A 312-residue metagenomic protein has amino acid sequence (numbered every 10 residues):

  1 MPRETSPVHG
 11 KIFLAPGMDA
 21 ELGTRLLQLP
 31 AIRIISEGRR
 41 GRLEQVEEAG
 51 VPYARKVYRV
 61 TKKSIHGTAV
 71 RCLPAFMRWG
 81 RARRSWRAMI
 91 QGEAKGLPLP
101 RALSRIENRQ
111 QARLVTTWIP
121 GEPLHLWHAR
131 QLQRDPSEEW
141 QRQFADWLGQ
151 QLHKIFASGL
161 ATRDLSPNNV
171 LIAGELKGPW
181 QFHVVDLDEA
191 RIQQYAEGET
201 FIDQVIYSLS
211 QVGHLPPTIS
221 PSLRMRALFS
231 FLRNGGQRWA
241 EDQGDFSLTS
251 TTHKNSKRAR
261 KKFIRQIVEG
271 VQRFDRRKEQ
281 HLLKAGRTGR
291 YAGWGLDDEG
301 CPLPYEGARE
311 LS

Functional and structural regions predicted by a protein language model:
E21-P123, H153-S158, T162, V271-W294 (+1 more regions): Conserved ATP-binding subdomain of kinase catalytic cores across diverse folds
G50-P52, P179-F182: Short, mixed charged/polar active-site loops that provide acid/base catalysis or chelate metal/phosphate cofactors
R109-Q110, E175-Q181: Short, solvent-exposed loop/turn segments that connect beta-strands within catalytic domains and beta-strand-rich
P120, P167, E189: Short, glycine/acidic-enriched loop or turn micro-motifs at the edges of active sites
L124-P136: AlphaC helix of the protein kinase catalytic domain
E139-Q151: Conserved alphaE helix
L165-E175: Hydrophobic residue at the +6 position relative to the catalytic HRD Asp in the kinase catalytic loop
W180-E279: C-lobe/activation-segment region of protein kinase-like
